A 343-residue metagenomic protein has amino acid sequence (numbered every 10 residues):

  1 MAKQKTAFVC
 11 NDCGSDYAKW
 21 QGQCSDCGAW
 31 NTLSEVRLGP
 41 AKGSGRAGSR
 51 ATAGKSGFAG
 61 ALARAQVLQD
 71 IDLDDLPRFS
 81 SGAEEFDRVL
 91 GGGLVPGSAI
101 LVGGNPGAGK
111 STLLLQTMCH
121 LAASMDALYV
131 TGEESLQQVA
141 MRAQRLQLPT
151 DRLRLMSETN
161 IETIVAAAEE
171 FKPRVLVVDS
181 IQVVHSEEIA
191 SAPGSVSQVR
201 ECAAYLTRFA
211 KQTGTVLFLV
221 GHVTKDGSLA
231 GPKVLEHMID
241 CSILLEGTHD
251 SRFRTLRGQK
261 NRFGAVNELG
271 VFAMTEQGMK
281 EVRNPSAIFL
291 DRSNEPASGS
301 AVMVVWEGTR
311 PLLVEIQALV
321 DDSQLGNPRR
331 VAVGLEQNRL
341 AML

Functional and structural regions predicted by a protein language model:
A2-K5, S15-I100, A122-S124, Y129: Detector for small/aliphatic-rich hydrophobic stretches
Y17, A332-L343: Terminal-proximal interaction/regulatory segments of ATP-powered molecular machines
G22, V89, V139, D179 (+5 more regions): Residue-level signature of catalytic and energy-coupling elements of molecular machines, predominantly ATP/GTP-dependent
S25-A29, L33, G39-D72, E169-V175 (+3 more regions): Conserved P-loop NTPase
T32, P106-A108, E133-Q137, R145 (+9 more regions): Conserved nucleotide-binding/hydrolysis micro-motifs of P-loop NTPases
G97, N105-A108, L113-T117, L121-Y205: Conserved inter-motif catalytic segment of the P-loop NTP-binding fold
S197-F218, H222, M238-H249: Substrate-engagement module of ASCE P-loop NTPases
S228-M238: Short regulatory helix/loop adjacent to the ATP-binding pocket of P-loop NTPases
